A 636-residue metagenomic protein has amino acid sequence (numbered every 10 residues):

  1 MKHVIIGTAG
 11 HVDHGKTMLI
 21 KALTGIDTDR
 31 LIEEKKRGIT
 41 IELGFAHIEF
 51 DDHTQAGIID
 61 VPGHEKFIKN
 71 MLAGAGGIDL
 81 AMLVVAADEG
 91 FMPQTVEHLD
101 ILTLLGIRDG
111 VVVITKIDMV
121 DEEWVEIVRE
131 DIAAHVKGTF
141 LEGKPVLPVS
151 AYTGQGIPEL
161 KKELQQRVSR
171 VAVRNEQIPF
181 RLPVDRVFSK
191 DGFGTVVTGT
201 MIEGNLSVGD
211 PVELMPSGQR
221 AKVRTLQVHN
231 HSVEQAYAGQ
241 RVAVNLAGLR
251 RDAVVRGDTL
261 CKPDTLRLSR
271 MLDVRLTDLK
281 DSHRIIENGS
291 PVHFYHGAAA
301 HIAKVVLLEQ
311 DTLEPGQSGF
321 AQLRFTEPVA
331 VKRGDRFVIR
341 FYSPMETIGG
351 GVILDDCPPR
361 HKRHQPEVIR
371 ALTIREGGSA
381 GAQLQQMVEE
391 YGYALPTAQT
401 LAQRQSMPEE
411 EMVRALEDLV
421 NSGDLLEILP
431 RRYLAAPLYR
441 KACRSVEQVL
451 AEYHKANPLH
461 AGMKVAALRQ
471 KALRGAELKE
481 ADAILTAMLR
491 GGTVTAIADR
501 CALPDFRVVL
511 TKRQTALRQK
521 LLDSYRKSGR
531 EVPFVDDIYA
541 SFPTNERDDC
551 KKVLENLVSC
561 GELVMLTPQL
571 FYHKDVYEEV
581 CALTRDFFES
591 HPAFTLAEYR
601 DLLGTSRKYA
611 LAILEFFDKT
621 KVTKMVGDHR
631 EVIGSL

Functional and structural regions predicted by a protein language model:
M1-V61, E65, D210: Conserved G1/Walker A P-loop phosphate-binding module
H11, V187, G204, L226 (+2 more regions): Residue-level recognition of beta-strand microenvironments
D13, L19, G38, D60 (+15 more regions): Residue-level signature of catalytic and energy-coupling elements of molecular machines, predominantly ATP/GTP-dependent
Q55, V61-K66, G76-I127: Conserved Switch II/interswitch segment of TRAFAC-class P-loop GTPases
H64-E65, D88-M92, I107, K116-D121 (+7 more regions): Conserved nucleotide-binding/hydrolysis micro-motifs of P-loop NTPases
A86-A87, V111-E126, L147-Q155, L160 (+5 more regions): G-domain G4 guanine-recognition motif of GTPases
I117, A134-S282: Conserved catalytic-core segments of large NTP-driven translation/proteostasis enzymes
V120-W124, A134, L249-M565, H573-V622 (+1 more regions): C-terminal effector modules of nucleic-acid-centric enzymes and ribosome-associated factors
